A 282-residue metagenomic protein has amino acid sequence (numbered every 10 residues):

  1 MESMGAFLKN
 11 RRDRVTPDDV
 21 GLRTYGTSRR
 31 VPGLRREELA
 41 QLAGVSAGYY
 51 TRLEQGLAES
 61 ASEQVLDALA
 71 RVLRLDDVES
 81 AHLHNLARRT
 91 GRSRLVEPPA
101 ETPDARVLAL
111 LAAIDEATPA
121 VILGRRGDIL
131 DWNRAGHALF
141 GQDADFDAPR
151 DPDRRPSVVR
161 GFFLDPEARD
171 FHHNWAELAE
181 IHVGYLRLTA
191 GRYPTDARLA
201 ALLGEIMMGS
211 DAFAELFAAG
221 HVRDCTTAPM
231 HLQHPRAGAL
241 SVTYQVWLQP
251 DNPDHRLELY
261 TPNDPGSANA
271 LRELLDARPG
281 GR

Functional and structural regions predicted by a protein language model:
M1-L34: A short, Lys/Arg-rich alpha-helix, primarily the initiator
E2-R11, E59-P103: Short amphipathic recognition helices of helix-turn-helix/homeodomain-type DNA-binding modules
K9-T16, H84, R88, A112 (+2 more regions): Amphipathic, well-packed alpha-helical segments that form the structural scaffold of globular domains
Y25-R30, R36-E37, A43-S60, A70: Recognition helix of helix-turn-helix/homeodomain-like DNA-binding domains that insert into the DNA major groove
R36, L66, V107: Generic structural marker for isolated residues within well-ordered, non-membrane alpha-helices of soluble domains
E101, A105-R282: Hydrophobic protein-protein interaction segments
